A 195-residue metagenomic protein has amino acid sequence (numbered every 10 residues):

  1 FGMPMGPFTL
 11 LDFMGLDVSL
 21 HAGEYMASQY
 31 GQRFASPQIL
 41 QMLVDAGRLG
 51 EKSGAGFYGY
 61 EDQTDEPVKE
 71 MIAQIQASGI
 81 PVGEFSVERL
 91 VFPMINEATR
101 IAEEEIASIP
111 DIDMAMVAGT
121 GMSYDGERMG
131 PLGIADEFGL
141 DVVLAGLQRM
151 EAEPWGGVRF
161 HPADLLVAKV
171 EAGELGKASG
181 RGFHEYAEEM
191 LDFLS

Functional and structural regions predicted by a protein language model:
F1-S195: N-terminal glycine-rich phosphate-binding loop for ADP-containing cofactors
